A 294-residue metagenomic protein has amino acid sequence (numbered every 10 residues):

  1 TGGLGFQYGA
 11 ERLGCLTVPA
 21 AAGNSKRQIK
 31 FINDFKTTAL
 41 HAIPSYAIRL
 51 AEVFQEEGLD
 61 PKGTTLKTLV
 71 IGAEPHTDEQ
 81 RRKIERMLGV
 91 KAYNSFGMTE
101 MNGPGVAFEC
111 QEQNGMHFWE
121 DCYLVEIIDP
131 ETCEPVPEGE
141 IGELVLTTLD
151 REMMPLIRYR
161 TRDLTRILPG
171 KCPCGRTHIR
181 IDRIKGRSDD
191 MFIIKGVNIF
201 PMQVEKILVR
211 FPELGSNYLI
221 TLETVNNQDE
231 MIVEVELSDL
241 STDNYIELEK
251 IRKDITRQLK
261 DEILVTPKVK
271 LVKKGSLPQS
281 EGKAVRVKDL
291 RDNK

Functional and structural regions predicted by a protein language model:
T1-L88, Y93, G105-Q111, G115 (+4 more regions): Active-site phosphate/ATP/adenylate-binding loop shared across adenylate-forming ligases
S25-R27, E100-M101, G275-Q279: A short acidic, often aromatic-flanked loop/helix-cap motif at beta-alpha or helix-coil junctions that lines enzyme
L40, L149-I263, G282: AMP-binding/adenylate-forming catalytic core of the ANL superfamily
G58, T132-C133, L264, G282: Detector for glycine-centered tight turns/loop "hinges" at secondary-structure junctions
P61, H117, R183-R187: Short, flexible turn/loop "capping" segments at secondary-structure junctions
K67, H76-K171: Conserved AMP-binding/adenylate-forming
G103-V106, Q228-M231, L277-A284: Short, solvent-exposed polar/charged micro-motifs at secondary-structure junctions
T256, K260-K294: Conserved C-terminal "lid"/linker of ANL adenylate-forming enzymes
